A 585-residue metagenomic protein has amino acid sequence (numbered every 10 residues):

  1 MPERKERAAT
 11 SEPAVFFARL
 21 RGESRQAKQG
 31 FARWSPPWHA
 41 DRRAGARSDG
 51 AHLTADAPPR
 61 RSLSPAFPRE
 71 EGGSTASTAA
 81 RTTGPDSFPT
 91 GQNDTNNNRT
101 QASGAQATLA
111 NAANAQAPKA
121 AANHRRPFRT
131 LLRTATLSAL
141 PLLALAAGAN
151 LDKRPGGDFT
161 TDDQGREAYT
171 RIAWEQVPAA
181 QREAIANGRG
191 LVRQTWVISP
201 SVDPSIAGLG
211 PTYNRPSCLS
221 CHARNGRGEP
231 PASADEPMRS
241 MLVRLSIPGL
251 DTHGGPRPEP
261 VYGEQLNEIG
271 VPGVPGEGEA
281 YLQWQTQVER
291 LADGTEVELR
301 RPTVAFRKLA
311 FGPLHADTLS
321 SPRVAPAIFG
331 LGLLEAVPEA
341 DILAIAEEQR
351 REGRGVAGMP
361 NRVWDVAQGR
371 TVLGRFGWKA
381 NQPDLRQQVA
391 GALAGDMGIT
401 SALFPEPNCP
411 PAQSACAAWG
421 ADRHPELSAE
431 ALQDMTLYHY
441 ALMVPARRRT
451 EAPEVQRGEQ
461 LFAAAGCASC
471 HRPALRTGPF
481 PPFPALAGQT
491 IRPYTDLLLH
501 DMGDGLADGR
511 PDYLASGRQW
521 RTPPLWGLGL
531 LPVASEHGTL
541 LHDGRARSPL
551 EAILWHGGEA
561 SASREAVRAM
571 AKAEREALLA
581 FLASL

Functional and structural regions predicted by a protein language model:
E6-V15, S64-E71: Positively charged N-terminal leader segments that act as targeting/secretion signals
A8-S11, A80, N98, T108-A122: Short alpha-helix boundary/capping segments
R25, R42-R43, R47: Compositionally biased, intrinsically disordered low-complexity segments enriched in Pro/Arg/Gln/His
H39, A105-Q106, A110: Residue-level detector of structural "landmarks"
D41, D49-H52, D86, D94-N98 (+2 more regions): Intrinsic-disorder-associated, low-complexity terminal segments enriched in Asp/Asn/His/Tyr and depleted of Lys/Arg
T134-A144: Bacterial N-terminal signal peptides
A146-L585: Periplasmic c-type cytochrome electron-transfer domains
